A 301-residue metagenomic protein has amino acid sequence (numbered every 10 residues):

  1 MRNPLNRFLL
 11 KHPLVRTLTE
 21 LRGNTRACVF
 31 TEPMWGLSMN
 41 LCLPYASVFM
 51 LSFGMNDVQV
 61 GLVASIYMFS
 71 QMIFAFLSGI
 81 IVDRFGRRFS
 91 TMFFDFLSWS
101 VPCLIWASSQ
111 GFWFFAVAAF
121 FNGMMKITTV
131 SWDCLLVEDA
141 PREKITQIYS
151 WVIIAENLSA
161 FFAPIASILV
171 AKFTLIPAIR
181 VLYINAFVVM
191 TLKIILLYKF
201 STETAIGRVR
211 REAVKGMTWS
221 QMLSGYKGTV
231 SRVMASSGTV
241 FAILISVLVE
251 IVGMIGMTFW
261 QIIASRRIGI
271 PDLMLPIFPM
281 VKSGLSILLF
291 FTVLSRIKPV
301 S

Functional and structural regions predicted by a protein language model:
R2-R22, T204-A242: Juxtamembrane intracellular "pre-TM" segments in multi-pass secondary transporters
L10-Q71, G238-M280: Helix-loop boundary and gating motifs at the non-cytosolic
P33, P102, F112-T128: Hydrophobic core of transmembrane alpha-helices in multi-pass small-molecule transporters, especially MFS/SLC-type
S47-V48, S52, F162-Y183, S295: Transmembrane alpha-helix termini and helix-breaking/packing motifs in multi-pass membrane transporters
F69-I73, L275-I297: Transmembrane alpha-helices of Major Facilitator/SLC transporters
F74-R87, A171, L289-S301: Helix-to-loop junctions at the C-terminal end of transmembrane segments in multipass secondary transporters
F89-L104, F187: Structural signature of the two symmetry-related core transmembrane helices
F120-E156: Cytoplasmic helix-loop-helix junction between adjacent transmembrane helices in 12-TM secondary transporters
